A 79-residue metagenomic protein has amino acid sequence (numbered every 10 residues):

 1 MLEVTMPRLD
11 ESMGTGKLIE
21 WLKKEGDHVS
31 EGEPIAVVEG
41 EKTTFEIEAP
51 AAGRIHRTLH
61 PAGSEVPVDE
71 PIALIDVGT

Functional and structural regions predicted by a protein language model:
M1-T79: Mobile cofactor-carrier "swinging-arm" domains
